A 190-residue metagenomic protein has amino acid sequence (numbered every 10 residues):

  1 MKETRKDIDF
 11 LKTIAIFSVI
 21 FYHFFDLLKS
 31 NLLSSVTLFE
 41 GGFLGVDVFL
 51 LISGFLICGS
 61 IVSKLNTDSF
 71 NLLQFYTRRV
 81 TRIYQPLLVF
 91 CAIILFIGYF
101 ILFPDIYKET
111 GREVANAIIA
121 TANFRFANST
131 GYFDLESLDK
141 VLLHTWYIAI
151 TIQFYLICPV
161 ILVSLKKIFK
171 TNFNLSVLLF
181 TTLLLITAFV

Functional and structural regions predicted by a protein language model:
M1-V190: Membrane-interface helix/loop caps of multi-pass membrane proteins
